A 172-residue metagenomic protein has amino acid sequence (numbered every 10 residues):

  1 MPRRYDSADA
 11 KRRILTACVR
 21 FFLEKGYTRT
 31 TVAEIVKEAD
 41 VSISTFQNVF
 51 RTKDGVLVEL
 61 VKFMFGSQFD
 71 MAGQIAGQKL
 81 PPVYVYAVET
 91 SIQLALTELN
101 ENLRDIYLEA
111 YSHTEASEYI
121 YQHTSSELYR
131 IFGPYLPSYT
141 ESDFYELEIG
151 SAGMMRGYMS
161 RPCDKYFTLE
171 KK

Functional and structural regions predicted by a protein language model:
M1-D6: N-terminal intrinsically disordered/low-complexity leader segments
R13, F21-G55, E59: Helix-turn-helix
E59, D70-L103, H113: Hydrophobic alpha-helical connector segments
L60, M64, Q68, E89 (+1 more regions): Hydrophobic/aromatic residues within well-ordered alpha-helical segments
F63-M71, L96-N100, R104, E127 (+2 more regions): A short secondary-structure junction motif
E109-S160: Amphipathic alpha-helical packing segments from all-alpha helical-bundle domains
P162-K172: A contiguous, mid-protein "functional segment" used to position or interact with cofactors/ions or partner subunits
